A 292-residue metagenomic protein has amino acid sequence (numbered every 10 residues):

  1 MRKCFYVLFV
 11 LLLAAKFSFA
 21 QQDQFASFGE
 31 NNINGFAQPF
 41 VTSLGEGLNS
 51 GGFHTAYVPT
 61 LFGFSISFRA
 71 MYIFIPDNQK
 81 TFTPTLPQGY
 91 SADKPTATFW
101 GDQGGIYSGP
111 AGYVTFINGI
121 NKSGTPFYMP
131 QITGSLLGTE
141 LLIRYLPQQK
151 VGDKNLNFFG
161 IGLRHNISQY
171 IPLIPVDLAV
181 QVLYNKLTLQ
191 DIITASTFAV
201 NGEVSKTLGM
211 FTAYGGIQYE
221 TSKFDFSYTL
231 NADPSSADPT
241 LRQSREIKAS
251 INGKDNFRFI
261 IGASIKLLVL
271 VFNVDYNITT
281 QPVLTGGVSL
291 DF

Functional and structural regions predicted by a protein language model:
Q22-F159, I167-Y170: Transmembrane beta-barrel domains of Gram-negative outer membranes and organellar outer membranes
T55, I66-F68, P130-L136, I161-H165 (+5 more regions): Residues on the lipid-exposed face of transmembrane beta-strands in outer-membrane beta-barrel proteins
T60-F64, L137-T139, N157-F159, P172-L178 (+5 more regions): Outer-envelope beta-barrel architecture signal
A70-F74, L136-G138, Y145-Q149, H165-I167 (+6 more regions): Transmembrane beta-strands of outer-membrane beta-barrel pores
Q79-F82, Q148-F158, L189-S196, D225-A232 (+1 more regions): Outer-membrane beta-barrel translocator domains and adjoining extracellular loop/strand segments of Gram-negative
T85-Y90, T96-G105, Y214-F292: Outer membrane beta-barrel transmembrane domains
I120-P126, D153-N155, T194-S196, I251-N256 (+2 more regions): Short sequence motifs at beta-strands and strand-loop junctions characteristic of Gram-negative outer-membrane
D177-A237: Detector for outer-membrane/organellar transmembrane beta-barrel domains, recognizing the amphipathic beta-strand
